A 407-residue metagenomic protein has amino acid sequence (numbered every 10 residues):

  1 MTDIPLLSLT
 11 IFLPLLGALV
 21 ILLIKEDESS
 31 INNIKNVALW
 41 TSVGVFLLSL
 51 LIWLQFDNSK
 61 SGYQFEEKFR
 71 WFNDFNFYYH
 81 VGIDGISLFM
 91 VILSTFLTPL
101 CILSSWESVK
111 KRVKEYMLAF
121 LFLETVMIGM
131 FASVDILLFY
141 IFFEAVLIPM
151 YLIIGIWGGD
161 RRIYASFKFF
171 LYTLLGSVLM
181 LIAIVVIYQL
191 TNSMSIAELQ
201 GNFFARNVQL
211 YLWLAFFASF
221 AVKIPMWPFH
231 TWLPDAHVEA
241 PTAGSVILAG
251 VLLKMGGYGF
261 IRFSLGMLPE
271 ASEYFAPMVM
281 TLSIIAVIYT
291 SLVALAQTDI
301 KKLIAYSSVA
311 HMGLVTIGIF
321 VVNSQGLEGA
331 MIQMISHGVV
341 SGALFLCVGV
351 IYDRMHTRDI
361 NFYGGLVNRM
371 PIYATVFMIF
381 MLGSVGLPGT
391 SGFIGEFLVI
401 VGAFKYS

Functional and structural regions predicted by a protein language model:
M1-L6, I21-L118, A197-G201: Transmembrane helix-loop-helix hairpins at membrane boundaries of multipass inner-membrane proteins
L9-E26, A218-A221, P225: N-terminal signal-anchor/start-transfer transmembrane helix
I11-L13, I92, V113-F122, V309: Short hydrophobic alpha-helical membrane-embedded segments
P14, V37, D84, L175 (+1 more regions): A residue-level signal for conserved active-site and pocket-lining positions in enzyme catalytic cores
L100-W106, T125-L137, M150-S407: Hydrophobic transmembrane alpha-helices and their helix-loop junctions in integral membrane proteins
I141: Short, ordered loop/turn segments at secondary-structure junctions
E144: Short phosphate-coordinating micro-motif centered on Lys-Gly-acidic
